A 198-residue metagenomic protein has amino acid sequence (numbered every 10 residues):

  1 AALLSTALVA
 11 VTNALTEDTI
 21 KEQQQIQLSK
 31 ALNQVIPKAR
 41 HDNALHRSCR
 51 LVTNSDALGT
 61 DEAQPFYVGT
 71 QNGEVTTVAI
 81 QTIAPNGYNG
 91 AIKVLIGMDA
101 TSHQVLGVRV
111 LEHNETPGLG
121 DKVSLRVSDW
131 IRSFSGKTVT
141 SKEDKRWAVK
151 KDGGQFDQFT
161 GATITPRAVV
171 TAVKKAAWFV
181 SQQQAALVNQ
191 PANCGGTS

Functional and structural regions predicted by a protein language model:
A1-S198: Flexible, solvent-exposed loop/hinge segments and secondary-structure transition points
